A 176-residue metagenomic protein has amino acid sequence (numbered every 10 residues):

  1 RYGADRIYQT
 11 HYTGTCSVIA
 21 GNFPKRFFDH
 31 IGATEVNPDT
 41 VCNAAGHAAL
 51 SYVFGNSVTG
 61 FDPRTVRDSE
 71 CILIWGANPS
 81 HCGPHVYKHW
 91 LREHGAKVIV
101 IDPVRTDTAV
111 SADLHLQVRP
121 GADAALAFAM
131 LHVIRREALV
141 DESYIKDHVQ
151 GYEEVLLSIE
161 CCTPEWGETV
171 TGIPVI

Functional and structural regions predicted by a protein language model:
R1-I176: Cofactor-pocket helix-loop regions in the catalytic cores of large enzyme subunits
